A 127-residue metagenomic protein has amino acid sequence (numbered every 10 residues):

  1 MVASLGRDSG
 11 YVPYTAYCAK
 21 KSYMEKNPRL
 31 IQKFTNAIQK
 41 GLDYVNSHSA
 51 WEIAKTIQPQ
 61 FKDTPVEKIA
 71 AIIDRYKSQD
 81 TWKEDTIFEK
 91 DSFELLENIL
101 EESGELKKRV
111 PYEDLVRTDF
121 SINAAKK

Functional and structural regions predicted by a protein language model:
M1-G6, P65-K68: Ligand-binding "clamshell"
A3-P13, F93: Short Pro/Gly-enriched coil loops immediately N-terminal to beta-strands
S4, K20, V116-D119: Helix N-cap / beta->alpha transition motif
L5-R7, K21-M24, F88-K90, K126-K127: Short, structured secondary-structure boundary patches
G10-V12, R75, R117-D119: Short secondary-structure boundary/hinge segments and terminal tails
P13-R29: A bilobed periplasmic-binding-protein/Venus flytrap-type ligand-binding module shared by bacterial periplasmic
E25-L106: Secondary-structure end/capping motifs
L96-K127: Conserved C-terminal helix/tail region of periplasmic/extracytoplasmic solute-binding proteins
